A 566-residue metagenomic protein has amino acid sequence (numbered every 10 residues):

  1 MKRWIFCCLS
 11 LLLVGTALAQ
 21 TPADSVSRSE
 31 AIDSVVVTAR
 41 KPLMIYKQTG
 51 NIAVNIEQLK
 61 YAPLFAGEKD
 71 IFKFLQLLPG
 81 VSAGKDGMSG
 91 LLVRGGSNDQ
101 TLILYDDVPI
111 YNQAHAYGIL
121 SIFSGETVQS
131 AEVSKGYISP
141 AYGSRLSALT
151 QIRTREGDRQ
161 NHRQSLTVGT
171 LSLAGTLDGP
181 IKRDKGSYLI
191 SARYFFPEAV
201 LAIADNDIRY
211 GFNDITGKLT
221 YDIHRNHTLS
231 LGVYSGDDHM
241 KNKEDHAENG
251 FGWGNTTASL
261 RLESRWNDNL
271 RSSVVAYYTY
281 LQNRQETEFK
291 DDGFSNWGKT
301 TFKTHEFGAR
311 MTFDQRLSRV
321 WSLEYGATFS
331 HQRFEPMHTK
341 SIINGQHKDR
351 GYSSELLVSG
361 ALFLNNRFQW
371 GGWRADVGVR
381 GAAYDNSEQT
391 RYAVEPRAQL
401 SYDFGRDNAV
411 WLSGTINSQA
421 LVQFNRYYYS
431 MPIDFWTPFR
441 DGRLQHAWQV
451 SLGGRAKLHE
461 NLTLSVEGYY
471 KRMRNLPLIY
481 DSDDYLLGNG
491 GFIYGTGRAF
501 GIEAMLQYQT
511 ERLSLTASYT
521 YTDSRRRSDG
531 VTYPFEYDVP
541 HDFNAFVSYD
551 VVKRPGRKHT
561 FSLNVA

Functional and structural regions predicted by a protein language model:
Q20-Y61, N98, R265: Short, acidic, small-residue-rich periplasmic hinge/interaction motif at the N-terminus of Gram-negative outer-membrane
Q48-G96, D107-I138, R155: Periplasmic N-terminal accessory/gating domains of Gram-negative outer-membrane beta-barrel systems
G118-S121, Q129-P140, A148-G179, S187-Y210 (+1 more regions): Short strand-turn segments of transmembrane beta-barrel domains in outer membranes, especially the first one or two
L171-F196, D205-H239, G250-Y278, L317-L323 (+1 more regions): Transmembrane beta-barrel wall of Gram-negative outer-membrane proteins
K185-A192, F196, S272-N296, S354-S387 (+2 more regions): Surface-exposed extracellular loop regions of Gram-negative outer-membrane beta-barrel proteins
H239, Q282-R284, H338-I342, E388 (+4 more regions): Surface-exposed extracellular loop regions of Gram-negative outer-membrane beta-barrel proteins, predominantly
E306-T312, G351-F363, F439, R443 (+3 more regions): Outer membrane beta-barrel strand-and-loop segments of large Gram-negative receptors, especially TonB-dependent
Y470-R472, F492-A566: Gram-negative outer-membrane beta-barrel transporters
